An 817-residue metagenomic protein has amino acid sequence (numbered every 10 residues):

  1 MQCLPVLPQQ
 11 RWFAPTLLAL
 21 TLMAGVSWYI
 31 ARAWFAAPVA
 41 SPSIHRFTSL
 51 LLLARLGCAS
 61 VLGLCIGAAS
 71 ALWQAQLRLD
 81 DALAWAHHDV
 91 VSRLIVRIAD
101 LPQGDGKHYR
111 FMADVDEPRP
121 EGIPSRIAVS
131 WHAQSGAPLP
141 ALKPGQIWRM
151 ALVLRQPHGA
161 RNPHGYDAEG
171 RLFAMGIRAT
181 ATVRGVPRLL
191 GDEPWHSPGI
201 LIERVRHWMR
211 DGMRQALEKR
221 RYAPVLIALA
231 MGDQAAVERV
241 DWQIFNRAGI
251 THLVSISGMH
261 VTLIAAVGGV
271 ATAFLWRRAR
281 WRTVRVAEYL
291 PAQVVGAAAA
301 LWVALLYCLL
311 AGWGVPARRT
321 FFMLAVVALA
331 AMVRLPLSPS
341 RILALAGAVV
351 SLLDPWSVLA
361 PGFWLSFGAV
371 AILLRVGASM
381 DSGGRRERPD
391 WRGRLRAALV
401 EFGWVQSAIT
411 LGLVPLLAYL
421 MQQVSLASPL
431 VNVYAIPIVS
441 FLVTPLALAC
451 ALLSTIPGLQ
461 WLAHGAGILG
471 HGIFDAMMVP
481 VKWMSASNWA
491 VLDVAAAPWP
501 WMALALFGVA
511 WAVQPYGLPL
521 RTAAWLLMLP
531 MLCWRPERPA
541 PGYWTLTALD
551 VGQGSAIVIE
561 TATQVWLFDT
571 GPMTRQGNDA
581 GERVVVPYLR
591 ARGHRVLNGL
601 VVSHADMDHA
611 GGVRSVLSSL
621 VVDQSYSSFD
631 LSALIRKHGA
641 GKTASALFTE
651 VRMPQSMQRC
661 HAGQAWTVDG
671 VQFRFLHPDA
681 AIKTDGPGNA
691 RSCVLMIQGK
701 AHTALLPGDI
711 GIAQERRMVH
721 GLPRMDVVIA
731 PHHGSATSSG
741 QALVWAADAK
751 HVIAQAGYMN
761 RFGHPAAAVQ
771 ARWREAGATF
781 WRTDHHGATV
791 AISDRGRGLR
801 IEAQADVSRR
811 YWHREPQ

Functional and structural regions predicted by a protein language model:
M1-L83, H87-I95, R188-L190, T272-L275 (+11 more regions): Transmembrane helix-bundle segments that form internal channels/tunnels in multi-pass membrane proteins, characterized
P38-L53, C58, G63-H252, N578 (+6 more regions): Membrane-interface helix/helix-cap signal primarily in integral membrane proteins
V96, L152, L229, S257 (+18 more regions): Divalent metal-coordination and catalytic microenvironments
W148-V153, R171-F321, G599-V601, S618 (+4 more regions): Aromatic-rich juxtamembrane segments at the membrane interface
Q234, L329, S351-L352, W356-V358 (+5 more regions): Core dinuclear metal-dependent hydrolase active-site scaffold
V261-W281, F322-A331, V370-M380, L446-C450 (+5 more regions): Membrane-interfacial alpha-helical segments at the cytosolic side of multi-pass membrane proteins
M607-V651: Active-site HxH/HxHxD metal-binding segment of metal-dependent hydrolases
Q624, E715-A788: Cap/insert and terminal regions of metallo-dependent hydrolase folds
